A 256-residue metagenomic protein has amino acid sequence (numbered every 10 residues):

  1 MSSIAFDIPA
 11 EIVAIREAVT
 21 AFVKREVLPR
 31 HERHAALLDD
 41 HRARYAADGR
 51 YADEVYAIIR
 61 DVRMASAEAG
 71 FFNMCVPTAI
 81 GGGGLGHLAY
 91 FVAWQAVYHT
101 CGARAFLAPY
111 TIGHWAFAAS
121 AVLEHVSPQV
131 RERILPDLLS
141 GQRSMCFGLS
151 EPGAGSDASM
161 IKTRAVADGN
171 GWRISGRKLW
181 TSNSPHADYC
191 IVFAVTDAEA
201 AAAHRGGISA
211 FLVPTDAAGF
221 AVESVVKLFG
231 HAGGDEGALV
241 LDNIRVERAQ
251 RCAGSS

Functional and structural regions predicted by a protein language model:
M1-T111, V130-R133, D137: Amphipathic, small/basic residue-rich leader segments at the start of a protein or domain
G70, A93-C101, A194-V195, V213-A218 (+1 more regions): Short Ser/Thr-interspersed hydrophobic loop/turn segments at strand-loop and sheet-helix junctions that line or gate
L85-H87, D157-S159, N183-D188, A202-G206 (+1 more regions): Short glycine/proline-enriched turns and hinge-like loops at secondary-structure junctions
F106-Q129, G155: N-terminal glycine-rich flavin-associated loop
G141-L149: A short, Trp-centered hydrophobic/proline-enriched beta-strand micro-motif
T163-V166: A structural signal for short hydrophobic beta-strand segments in well-ordered beta-sheet cores
S175-E223: A short core secondary-structure module
D216-E247: Flexible, small-/acidic-enriched active-site or ligand-binding loops
